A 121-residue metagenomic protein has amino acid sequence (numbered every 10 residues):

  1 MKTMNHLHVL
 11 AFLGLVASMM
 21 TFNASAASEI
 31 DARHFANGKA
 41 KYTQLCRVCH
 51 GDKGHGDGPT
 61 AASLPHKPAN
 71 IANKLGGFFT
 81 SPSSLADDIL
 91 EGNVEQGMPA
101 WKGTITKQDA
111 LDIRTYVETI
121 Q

Functional and structural regions predicted by a protein language model:
K2-A11: Bacterial N-terminal signal peptides that target proteins for export
L10-M19: Bacterial N-terminal signal peptides
F22-K41: Electrostatic cytochrome c docking/interface patches
G38, Y42-D52, I113-V117: The canonical Cys-X-X-Cys-His
H55-G56: Short, non-ligating residues that shape and space the ligands of small metal-coordination modules and catalytic
P59-S63: Short cysteine/histidine-rich zinc-coordinating motifs and their immediately flanking basic loops
P65-I120: Extracytoplasmic electron-transfer domains, predominantly the class I c-type cytochrome c fold
